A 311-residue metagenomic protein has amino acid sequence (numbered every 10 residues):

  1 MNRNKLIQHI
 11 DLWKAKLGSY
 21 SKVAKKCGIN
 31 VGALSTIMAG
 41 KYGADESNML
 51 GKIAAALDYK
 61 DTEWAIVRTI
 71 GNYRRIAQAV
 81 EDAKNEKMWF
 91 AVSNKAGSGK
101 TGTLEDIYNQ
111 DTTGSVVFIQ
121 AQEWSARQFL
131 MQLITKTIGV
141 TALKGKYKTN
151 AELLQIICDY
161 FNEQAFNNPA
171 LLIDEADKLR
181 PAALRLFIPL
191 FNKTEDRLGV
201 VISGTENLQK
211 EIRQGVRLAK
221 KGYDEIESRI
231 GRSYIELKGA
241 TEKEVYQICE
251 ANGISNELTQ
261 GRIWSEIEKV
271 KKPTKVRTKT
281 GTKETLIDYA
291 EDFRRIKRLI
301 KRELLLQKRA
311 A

Functional and structural regions predicted by a protein language model:
M1-M49, A55, Y59, E63 (+2 more regions): C-terminal alpha-helical "lid" subdomain
L57, R127-K144: Conserved NTP-binding/hydrolysis module of P-loop NTPases
V67-K84: Pre-Walker A adenine-sensing motif
N85-D106, F118-Q122: Walker A/P-loop nucleotide-binding motif
N94-A96, L179, F191-G222: Sensor-1/coupling segment of RecA-like P-loop NTPase cores
Q110-V117, I138-A142: Post-Walker A helix-loop "phosphate-sensing" segment adjacent to the P-loop in P-loop NTPases
I119-Q122, I212-K243: Conserved AAA+ ATPase "SRH/arginine-finger" region at the nucleotide-binding site
Y160-A183, F187: Conserved P-loop NTPase "ATPase switch" module shared by AAA+ and STAND
